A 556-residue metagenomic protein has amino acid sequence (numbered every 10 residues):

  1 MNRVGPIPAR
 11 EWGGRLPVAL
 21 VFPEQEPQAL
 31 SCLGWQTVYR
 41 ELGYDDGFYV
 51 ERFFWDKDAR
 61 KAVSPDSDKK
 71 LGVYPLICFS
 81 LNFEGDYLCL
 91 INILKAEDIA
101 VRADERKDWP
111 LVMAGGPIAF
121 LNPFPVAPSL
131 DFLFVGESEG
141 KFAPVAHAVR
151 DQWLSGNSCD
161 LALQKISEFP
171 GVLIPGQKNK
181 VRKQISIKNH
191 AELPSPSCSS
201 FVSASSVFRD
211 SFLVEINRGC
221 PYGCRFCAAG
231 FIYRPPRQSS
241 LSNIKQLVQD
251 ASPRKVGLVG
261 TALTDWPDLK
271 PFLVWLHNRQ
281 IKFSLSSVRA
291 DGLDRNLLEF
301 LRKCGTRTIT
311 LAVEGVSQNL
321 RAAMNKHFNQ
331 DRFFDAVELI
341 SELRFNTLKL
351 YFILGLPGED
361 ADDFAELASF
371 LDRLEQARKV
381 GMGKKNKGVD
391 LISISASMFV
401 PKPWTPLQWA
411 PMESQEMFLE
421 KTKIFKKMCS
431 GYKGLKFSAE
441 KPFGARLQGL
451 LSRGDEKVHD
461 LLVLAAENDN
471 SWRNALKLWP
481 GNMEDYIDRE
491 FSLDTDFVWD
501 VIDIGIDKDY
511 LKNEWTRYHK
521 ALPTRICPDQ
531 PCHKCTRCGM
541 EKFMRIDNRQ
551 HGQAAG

Functional and structural regions predicted by a protein language model:
M1-A19, P27, F169, L173-V214 (+3 more regions): N-terminal [4Fe-4S]-dependent radical SAM core
M1-I7, V18-L20, T422, M428-G556: Radical SAM enzyme core and accessory elements
L20-E24, L42, S200-F226, M398-V400: N-terminal pre-triad scaffold of radical SAM enzymes
L20-V21, Q246-K349, L354-L391: Conserved SAM/AdoMet-binding glycine-rich loop
D46-D58: A short beta-strand-loop structural module common to alpha/beta enzyme folds
W55-K180, P406-D455, L462-D469: Glycine-rich beta-alpha loop elements in corrinoid/cobalamin-binding modules across cobalamin-dependent enzymes
Y222, N296-L297, N319-M324, L354-D362 (+4 more regions): Flexible glycine/acidic-rich beta-alpha junction loops that bind and position SAM and/or redox cofactors in anaerobic
F226-N243, G539-A554: Iron-sulfur (Fe-S) cluster-binding segments and ferredoxin-like electron-carrier domains, especially [2Fe-2S]
